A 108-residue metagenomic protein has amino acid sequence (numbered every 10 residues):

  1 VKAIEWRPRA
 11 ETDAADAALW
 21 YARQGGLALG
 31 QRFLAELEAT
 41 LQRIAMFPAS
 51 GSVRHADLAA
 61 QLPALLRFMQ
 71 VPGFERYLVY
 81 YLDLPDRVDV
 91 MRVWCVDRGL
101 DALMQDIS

Functional and structural regions predicted by a protein language model:
V1-L66, D101, S108: Basic, Lys/Arg-enriched alpha-helical interface segments
V71-S108: Enriched for short, Lys/Arg-rich terminal
